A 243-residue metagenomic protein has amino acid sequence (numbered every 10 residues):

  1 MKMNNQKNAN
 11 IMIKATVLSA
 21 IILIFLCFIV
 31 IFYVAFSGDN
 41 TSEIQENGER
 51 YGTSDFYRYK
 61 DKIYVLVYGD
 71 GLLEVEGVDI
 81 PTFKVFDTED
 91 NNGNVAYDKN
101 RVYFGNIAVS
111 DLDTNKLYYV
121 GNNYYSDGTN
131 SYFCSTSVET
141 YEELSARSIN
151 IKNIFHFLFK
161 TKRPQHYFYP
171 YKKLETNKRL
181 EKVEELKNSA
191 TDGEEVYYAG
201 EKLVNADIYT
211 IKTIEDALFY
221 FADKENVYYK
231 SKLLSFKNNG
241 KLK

Functional and structural regions predicted by a protein language model:
N4-F25: N-terminal Sec-pathway targeting helices
N10, A35-K243: Non-catalytic tandem-repeat scaffold regions and their flanking low-complexity/translocation tails
